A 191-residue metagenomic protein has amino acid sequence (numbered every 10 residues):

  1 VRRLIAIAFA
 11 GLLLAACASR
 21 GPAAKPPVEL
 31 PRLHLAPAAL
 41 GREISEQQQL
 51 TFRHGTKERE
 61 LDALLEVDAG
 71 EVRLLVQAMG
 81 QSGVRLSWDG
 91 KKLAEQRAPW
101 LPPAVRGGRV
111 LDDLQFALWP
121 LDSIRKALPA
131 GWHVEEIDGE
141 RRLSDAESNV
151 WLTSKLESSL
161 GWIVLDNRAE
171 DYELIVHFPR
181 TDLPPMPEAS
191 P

Functional and structural regions predicted by a protein language model:
V1-A8: Bacterial N-terminal signal peptides that target proteins for export
L13-A16: C-terminal motif of bacterial Sec signal peptides marking the signal peptidase cleavage site
A18-P31, Q49-T51, K92-P191: Mature, soluble, non-transmembrane domains
P37-G55: A short, Trp-centered hydrophobic/proline-enriched beta-strand micro-motif
I44, K57-R59, G80, L128 (+1 more regions): Residues that act as N-cap/strand-start positions at coil-to-secondary-structure junctions
H54-L86: Structural recognition of beta-strand segments within beta-rich domains
